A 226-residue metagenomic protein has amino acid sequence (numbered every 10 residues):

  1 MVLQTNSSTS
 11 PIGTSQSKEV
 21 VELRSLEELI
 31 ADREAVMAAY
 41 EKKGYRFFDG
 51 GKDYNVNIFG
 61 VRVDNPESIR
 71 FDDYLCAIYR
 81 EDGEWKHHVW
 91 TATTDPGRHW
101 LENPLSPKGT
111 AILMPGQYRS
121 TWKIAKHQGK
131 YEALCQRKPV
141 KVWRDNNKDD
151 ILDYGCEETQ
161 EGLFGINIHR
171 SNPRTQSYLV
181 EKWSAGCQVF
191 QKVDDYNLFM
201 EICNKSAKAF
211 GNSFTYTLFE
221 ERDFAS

Functional and structural regions predicted by a protein language model:
L3-E181, D195-N204, F210-F214, E221-D223: Cell wall/extracellular polymer interaction/catalysis modules
S184: Residues immediately within or flanking Cys/His clusters that coordinate Zn2+ in small zinc-binding modules
